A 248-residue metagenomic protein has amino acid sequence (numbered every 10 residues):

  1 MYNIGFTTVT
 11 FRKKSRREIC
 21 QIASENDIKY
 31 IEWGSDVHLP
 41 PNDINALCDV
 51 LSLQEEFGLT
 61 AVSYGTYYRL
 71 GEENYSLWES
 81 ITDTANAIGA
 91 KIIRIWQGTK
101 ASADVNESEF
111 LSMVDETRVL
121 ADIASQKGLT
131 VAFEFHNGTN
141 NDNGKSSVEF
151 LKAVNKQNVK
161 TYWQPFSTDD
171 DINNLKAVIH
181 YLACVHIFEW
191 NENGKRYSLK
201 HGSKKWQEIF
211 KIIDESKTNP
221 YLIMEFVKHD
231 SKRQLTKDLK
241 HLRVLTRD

Functional and structural regions predicted by a protein language model:
M1-I92, S125, K156, H180 (+2 more regions): N-terminal pre-domain/capping segments
V9-R16, G34-A46, Y67-S76, A101-V105 (+4 more regions): Acidic-and-aromatic substrate-binding clefts and catalytic sites of carbohydrate-active enzymes
Y30, A61-Y64, A121-W206: Acidic/histidine-rich catalytic cores of soluble enzymes
D43-D49, Y75-I81, N106-R118, G144-V148 (+2 more regions): Charged helix-capping and loop-helix junction motifs
L59, A90-K91, L129, E215-Y221: A short helix->loop->beta-strand "cap" motif at the edges of active sites that frequently abuts
A90-V105, K127-N137: Active-site groove signature of glycoside hydrolases
C184, P220-V227: Conserved active-site loop/cleft motifs that coordinate metal ions or position small ligands
Y197-L222: P-loop/Walker A phosphate-binding loop and immediately adjacent motor/lid segment at beta-alpha junctions
